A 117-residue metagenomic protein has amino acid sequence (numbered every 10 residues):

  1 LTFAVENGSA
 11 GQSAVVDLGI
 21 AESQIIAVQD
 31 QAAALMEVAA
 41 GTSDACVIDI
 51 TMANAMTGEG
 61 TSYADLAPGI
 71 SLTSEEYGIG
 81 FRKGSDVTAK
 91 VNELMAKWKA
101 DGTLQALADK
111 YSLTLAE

Functional and structural regions predicted by a protein language model:
L1-G8: Short loop->beta-strand "edge-of-pocket" segments that line small-molecule binding or catalytic clefts across diverse
V5, S23-D30: Short beta-strand-to-loop elements that line the ligand-binding cleft of bilobed periplasmic-binding protein-like
A10-I25, D65-S71, M95-E117: Ligand-binding clefts/hinges and TM-proximal coupling segments of bilobed small-molecule sensing domains
Q12, A32-L35, A39, I50-N54 (+3 more regions): Extracytoplasmic/secreted envelope proteins and their assembly/folding machinery, especially bacterial periplasmic
D17-I20, A32-V47, T51, E59: Short helices/loops that flank or line small-molecule/ion binding pockets
I50, N54-A96, T114-E117: Periplasmic-binding protein-like
